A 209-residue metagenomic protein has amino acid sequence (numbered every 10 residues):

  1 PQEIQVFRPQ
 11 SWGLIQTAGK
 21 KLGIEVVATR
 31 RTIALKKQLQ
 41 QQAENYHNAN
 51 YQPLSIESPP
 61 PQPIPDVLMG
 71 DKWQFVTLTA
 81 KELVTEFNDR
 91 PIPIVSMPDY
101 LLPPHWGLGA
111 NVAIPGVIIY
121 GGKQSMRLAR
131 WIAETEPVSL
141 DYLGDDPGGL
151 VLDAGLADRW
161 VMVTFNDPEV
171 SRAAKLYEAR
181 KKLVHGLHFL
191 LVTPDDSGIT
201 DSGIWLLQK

Functional and structural regions predicted by a protein language model:
P1-K209: Secondary-structure boundary/capping micro-motif
